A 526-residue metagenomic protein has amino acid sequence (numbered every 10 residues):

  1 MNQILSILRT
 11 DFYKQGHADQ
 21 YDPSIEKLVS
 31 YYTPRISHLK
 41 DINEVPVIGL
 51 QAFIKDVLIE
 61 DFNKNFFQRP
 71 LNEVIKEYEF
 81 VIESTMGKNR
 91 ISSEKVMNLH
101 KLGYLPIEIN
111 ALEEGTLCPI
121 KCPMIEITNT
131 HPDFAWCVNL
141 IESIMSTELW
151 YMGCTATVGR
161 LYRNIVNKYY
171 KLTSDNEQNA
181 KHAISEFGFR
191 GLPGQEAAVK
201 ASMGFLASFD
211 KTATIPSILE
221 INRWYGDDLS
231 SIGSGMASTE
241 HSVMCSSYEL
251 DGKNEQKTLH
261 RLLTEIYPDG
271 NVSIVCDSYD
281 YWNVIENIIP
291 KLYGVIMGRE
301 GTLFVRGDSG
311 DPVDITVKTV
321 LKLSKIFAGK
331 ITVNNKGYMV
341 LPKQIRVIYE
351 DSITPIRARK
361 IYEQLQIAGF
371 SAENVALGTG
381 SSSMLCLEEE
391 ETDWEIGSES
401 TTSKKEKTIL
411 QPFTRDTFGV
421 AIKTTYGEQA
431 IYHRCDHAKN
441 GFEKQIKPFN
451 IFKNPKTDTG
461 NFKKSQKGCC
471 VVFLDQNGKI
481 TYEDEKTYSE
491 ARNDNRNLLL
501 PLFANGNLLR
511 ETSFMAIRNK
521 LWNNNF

Functional and structural regions predicted by a protein language model:
N2-D61, F209-D210, T214-I215, E220 (+6 more regions): Gly/Ser/Thr/Ala-enriched C-terminal appendages of enzymes
N2-K40, I91, M97-P106, L112-V333 (+1 more regions): Buried, small/hydrophobic-residue-enriched core segments of structured protein domains
V29-H100: N-terminal, Lys/Arg-enriched amphipathic/low-complexity engagement segments that precede the first folded domain
D56-V57, D61, E77, V81-T85 (+8 more regions): Residues that form generic nucleotide/phosphate-binding pockets
V275, F304-G307, R346-D351, L377-G380: Extended hydrophobic secondary-structure segments that form protein cores and membrane-embedded regions
